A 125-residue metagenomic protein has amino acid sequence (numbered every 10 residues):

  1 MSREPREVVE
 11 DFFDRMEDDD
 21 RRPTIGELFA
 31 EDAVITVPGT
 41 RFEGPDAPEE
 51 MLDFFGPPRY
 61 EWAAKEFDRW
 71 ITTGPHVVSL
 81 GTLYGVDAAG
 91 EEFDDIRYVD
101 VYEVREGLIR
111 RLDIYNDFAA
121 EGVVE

Functional and structural regions predicted by a protein language model:
M1-E31, V123-E125: Short, low-complexity N-terminal intrinsically disordered segments enriched in polar/charged residues
R3, R22-P75: A solvent-exposed, acidic/Ser-Thr-rich amphipathic alpha-helical stretch
Y60, G85-F93, E125: Short, cysteine-centered beta-strand-loop-beta hairpins and adjacent loop/turn segments enriched in charged/polar
A63-K65, F93-V99: Short, surface-exposed coil-to-beta transition loops
T73-L83: A short hydrophobic beta-strand element
L83-G85, V104: Hydrophobic beta-strand positions in extracellular immunoglobulin-like domains
R97-V123: Short beta-strand edge/turn micro-motifs at domain boundaries
